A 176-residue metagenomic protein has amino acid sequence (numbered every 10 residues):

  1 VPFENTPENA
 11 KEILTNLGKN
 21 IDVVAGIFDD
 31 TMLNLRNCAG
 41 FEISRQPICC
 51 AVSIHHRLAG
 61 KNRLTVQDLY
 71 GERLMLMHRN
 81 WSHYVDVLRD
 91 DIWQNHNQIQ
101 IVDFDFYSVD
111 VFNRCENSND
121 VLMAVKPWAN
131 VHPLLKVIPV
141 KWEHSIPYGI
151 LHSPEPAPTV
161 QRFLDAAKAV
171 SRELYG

Functional and structural regions predicted by a protein language model:
V1-E8, H96-S108: Short beta-strand-to-loop elements that line the ligand-binding cleft of bilobed periplasmic-binding protein-like
V1-M32: Central regulatory/effector-binding core of bacterial HTH transcription factors
P2-N5, G26-D30, I54, M77-W81 (+2 more regions): Structural motif
N16-I27, I48, R114-M123: Alpha-to-beta junction loops
N34-F41, R45-Q46, V109-P158: Beta-alpha-beta core module
C38-I48, V52-L74, Q161: Flexible hinge/capping segments at coil-to-helix
Q67-Y70, P147-G176: Extended ligand-binding regions for polar small-molecule ligands
E72-H96: Secondary-structure junction motif
